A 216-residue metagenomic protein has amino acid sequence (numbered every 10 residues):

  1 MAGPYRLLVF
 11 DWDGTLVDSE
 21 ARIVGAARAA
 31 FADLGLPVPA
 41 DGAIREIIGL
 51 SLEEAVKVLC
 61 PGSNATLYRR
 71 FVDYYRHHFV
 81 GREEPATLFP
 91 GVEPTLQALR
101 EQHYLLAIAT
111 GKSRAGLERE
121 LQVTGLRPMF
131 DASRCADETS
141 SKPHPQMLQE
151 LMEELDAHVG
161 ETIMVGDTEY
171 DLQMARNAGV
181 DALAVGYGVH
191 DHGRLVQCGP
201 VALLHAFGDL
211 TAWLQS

Functional and structural regions predicted by a protein language model:
M1-E46: Active-site neighborhood of HAD-like aspartate-dependent phosphohydrolases
M1-R6, R100, S113-R114, E118-S216: Asp-based, Mg2+/Mn2+-dependent phosphohydrolase catalytic module
I23-V24, L52-E53, Y68, V72 (+4 more regions): A general structural signal for well-ordered alpha-helical segments in protein cores
G25-A29, A43, E54, V58 (+6 more regions): Alpha-helical elements of Rossmann-like donor-binding domains used by nucleotide-donor carbohydrate transfer enzymes
L36-P37, S63, L126, A157: Helix N-cap/coil-helix junction residues
I48-V80, P90-E93, Q97-R100: A metal-dependent, Asp-based hydrolase signature
G81-I108, R114-E118, P145: Short, acidic loop-to-helix structural element flanking the phosphoryl-transfer center in phosphate-processing enzymes
